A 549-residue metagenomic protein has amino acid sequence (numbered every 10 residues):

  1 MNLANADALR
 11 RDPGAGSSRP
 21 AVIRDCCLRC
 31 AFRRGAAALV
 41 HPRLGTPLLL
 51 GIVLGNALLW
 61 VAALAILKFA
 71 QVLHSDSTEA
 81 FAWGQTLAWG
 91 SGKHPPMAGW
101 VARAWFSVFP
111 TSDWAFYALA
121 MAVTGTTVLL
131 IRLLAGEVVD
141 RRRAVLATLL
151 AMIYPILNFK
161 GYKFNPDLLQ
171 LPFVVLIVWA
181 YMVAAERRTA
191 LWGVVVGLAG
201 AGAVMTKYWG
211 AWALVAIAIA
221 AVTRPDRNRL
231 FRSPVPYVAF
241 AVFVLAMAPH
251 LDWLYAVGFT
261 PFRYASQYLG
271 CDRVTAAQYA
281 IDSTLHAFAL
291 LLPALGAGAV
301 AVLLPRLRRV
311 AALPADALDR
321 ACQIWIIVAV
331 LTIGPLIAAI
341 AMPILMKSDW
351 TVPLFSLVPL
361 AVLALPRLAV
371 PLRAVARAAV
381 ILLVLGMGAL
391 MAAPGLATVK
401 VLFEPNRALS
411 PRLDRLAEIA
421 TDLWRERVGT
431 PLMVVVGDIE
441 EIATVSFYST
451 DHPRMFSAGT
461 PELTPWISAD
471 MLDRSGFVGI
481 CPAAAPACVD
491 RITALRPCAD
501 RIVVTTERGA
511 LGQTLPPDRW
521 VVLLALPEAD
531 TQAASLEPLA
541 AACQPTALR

Functional and structural regions predicted by a protein language model:
N56-A57, A147-P155, F159, G200 (+2 more regions): Short helix- or helix-capping micro-motifs that position conserved polar/aromatic residues at function-defining sites
A70, I344-S348, V370-L432, D438-M455 (+3 more regions): Membrane-proximal, lumen/periplasm-facing interface regions of secretory-pathway glyco- and lipid-modifying enzymes
L87, C322, I326, M342-A378: Hydrophobic/aromatic-rich transmembrane helices and adjacent perimembrane loops
A118-V139, L176: Transmembrane-helix motifs of polytopic, lipid-linked glycan transferases
I131-I153, L171-P172: Transmembrane-helix signature of polytopic, membrane-embedded enzymes that assemble or transfer cell-envelope glycans
G136-E137, R141-R142, I177-W192, P366: Membrane-interface transmembrane helices that cradle and orient dolichyl/undecaprenyl
I156-Q170: Short acidic/glycine- and proline-prone juxtamembrane loop motifs at membrane-interface regions of multi-pass membrane
L214-R320, L331, L336: Transmembrane-lumen/periplasm boundary regions of multi-pass, lipid-linked membrane glycan transferases
